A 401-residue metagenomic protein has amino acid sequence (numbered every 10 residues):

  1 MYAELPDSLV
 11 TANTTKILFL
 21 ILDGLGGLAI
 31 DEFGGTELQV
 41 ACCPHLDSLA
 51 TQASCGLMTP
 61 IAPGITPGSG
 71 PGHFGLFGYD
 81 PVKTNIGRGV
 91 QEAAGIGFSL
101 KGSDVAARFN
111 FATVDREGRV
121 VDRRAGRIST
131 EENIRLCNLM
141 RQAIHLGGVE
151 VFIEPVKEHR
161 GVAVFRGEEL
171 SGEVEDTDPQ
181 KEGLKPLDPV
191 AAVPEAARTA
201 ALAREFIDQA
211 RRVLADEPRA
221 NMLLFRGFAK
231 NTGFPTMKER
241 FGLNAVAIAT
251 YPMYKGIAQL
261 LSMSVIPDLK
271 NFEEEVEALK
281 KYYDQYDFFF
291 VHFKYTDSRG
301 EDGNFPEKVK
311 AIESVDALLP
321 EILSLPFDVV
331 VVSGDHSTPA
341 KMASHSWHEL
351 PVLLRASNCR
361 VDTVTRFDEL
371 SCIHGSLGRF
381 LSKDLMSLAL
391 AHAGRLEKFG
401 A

Functional and structural regions predicted by a protein language model:
M1-A401: Feature captures the catalytic ectodomains and active-site-proximal regions of enzymes that hydrolyze or transfer
